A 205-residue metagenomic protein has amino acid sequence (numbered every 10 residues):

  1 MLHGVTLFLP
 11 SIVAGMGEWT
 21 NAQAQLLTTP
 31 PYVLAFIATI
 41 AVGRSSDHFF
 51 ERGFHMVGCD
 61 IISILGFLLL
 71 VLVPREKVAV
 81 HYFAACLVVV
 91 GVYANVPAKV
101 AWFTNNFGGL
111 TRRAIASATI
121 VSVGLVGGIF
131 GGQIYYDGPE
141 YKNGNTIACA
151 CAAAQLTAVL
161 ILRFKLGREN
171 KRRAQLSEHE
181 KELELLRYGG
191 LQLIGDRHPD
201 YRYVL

Functional and structural regions predicted by a protein language model:
M1-S46, G53-F54, V96-A101, G127-G132: Extracytoplasmic gate region of multi-pass secondary transporters
F36, I64-L65, L125, I129 (+1 more regions): Small-residue-rich packing faces within the transmembrane alpha-helices of Major Facilitator Superfamily
D47-I61, T111: Cytoplasmic membrane-interface "Motif A"-like loop-to-helix N-cap segments of 12-TM Major Facilitator Superfamily
G58-E76: C-terminal ends and interior cores of transmembrane alpha-helices in multi-pass membrane transporters/permeases
V71-A85, N95, K165-L166: Helix-loop junctions at membrane interfaces in 12-TM secondary transporters
V92-G109: Intracellular juxtamembrane helix-capping segments at the cytosolic ends of symmetry-related transmembrane helices
F107-Y141, N145-C151: A late C-terminal transmembrane helix in Major Facilitator Superfamily
Y141-L205: Intracellular terminal tails of multi-pass secondary transporters
